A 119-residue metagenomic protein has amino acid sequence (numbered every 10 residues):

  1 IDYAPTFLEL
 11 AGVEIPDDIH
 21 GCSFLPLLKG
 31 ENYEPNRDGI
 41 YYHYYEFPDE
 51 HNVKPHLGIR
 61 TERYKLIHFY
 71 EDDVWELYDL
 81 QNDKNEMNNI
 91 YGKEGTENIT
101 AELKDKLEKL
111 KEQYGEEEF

Functional and structural regions predicted by a protein language model:
D2-A4, E9-L80, N98, L110 (+1 more regions): C-terminal cap/loop subdomain of S1 sulfatases and analogous C-terminal strand-loop tails that border
D83: Intrinsically disordered, low-complexity polar regions and short flexible loop motifs
N89-G92: Phosphate-coordinating loops and pocket residues in cytosolic domains that bind phosphorylated ligands
L103-L107: Short amphipathic alpha-helical coiled-coil/interface segments
